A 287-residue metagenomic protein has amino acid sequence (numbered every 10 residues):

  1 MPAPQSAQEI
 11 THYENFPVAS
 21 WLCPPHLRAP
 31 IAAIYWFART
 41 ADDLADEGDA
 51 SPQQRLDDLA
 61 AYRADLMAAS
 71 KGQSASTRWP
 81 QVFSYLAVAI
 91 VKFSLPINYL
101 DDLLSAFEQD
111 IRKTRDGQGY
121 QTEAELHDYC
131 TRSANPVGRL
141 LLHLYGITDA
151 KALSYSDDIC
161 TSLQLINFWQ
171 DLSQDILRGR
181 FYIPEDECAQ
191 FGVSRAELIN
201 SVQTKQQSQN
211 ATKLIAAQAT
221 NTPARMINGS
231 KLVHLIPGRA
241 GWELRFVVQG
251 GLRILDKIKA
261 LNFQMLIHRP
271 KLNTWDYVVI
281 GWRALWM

Functional and structural regions predicted by a protein language model:
M1-L163, W169, S173-M287: Catalytic cores of Mg2+-dependent Asp-rich isoprenoid enzymes
